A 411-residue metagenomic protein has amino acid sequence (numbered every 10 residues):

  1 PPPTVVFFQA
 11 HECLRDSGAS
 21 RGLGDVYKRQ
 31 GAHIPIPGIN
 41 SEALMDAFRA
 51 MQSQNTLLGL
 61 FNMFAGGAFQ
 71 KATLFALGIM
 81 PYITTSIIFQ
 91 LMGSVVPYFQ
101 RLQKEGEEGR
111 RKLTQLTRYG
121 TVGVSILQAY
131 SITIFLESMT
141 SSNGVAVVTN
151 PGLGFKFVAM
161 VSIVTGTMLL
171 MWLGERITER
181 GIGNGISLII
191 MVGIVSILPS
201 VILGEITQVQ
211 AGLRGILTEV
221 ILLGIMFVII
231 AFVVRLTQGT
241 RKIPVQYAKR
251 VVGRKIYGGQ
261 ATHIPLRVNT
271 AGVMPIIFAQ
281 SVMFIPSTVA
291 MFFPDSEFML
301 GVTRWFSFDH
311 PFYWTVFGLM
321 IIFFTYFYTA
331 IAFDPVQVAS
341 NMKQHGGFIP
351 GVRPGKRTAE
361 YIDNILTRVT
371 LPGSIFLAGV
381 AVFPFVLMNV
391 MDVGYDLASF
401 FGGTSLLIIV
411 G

Functional and structural regions predicted by a protein language model:
P2, C13-Y27: Short, small-residue-biased leader/transition segments that mark boundaries at the very start of proteins
K28-P37, L127-T140, L198, I202-L203 (+2 more regions): Juxtamembrane "helix exit" motif at the C-terminal ends of alpha-helical transmembrane segments in multi-pass membrane
P35-G78, T140-P151, E205, Y257-G259 (+3 more regions): Interfacial loop/helix-cap signal at membrane boundaries in integral membrane proteins
A50-Q54, Y98, K242-R267, I331-A359: Juxtamembrane inter-helical linkers in multi-pass membrane proteins
Q70-G93: Long, hydrophobic alpha-helical segments
L77-P81, L217-A231, W314-F324: Alpha-helical transmembrane segments
E108-R118, P354-I365: Membrane-interface alpha-helices at helix entry/exit sites of multi-pass transporters
I216-L217, Y257-A279, G301-T315, R357-R368: Membrane-water interface at loop-to-transmembrane-helix junctions
